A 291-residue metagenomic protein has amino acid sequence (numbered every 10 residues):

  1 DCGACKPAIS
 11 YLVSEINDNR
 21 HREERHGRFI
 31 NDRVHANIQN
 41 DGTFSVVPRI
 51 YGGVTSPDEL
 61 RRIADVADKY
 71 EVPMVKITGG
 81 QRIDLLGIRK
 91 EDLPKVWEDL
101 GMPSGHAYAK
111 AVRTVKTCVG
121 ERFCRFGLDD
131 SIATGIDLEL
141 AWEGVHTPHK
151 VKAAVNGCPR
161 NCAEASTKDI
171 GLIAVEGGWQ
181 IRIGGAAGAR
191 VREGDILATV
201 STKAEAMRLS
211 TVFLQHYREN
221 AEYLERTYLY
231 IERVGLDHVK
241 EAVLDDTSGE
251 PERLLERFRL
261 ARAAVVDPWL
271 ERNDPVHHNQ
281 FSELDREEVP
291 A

Functional and structural regions predicted by a protein language model:
D1-S10: Compact, charge-rich alpha-helical regulatory domains located at protein termini
S14, D18, D65-V72, G101-G105 (+4 more regions): Generic secondary-structure signature for well-ordered alpha-helical cores
N19-R25, V72-G79, T147-V151, E219-R233 (+1 more regions): Flexible, glycine/charged-enriched surface loops at secondary-structure junctions
E23, F44-Q180, P275-A291: Small-residue-enriched alpha-helical segments and adjacent helix-cap loops that form tight helix-helix packing
H26-D41: Intrinsically disordered, low-complexity polar/charged tails and linkers
V34, I38, R49-T55, D65-V66 (+2 more regions): Conserved active-site/ligand-binding neighborhood in enzyme cores
K152, G157, N161, S166-R226 (+2 more regions): Mobile "lid/hinge" segments at catalytic clefts and subdomain interfaces of large enzymes
E252-A291: Charge-rich, low-complexity terminal tails
